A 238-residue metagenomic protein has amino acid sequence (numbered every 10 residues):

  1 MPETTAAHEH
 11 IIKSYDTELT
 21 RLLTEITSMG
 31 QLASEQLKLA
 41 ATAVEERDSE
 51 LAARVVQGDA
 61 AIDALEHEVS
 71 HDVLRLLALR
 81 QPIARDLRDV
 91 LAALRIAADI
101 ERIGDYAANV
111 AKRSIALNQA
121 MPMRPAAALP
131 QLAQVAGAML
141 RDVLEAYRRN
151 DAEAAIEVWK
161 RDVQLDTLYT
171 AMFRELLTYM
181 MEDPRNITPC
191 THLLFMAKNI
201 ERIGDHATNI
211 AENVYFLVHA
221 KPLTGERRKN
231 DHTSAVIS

Functional and structural regions predicted by a protein language model:
M1-S238: Cytosolic, long alpha-helical scaffolding segments
